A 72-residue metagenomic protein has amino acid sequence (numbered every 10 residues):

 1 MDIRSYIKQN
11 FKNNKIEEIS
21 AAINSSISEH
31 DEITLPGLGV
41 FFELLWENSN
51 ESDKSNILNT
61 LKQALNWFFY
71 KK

Functional and structural regions predicted by a protein language model:
M1, D31-L38: Short acidic alpha-helix initiation/capping motifs at coil-to-helix transition points, especially at protein N-termini
M1, S55-K72: Charged low-complexity stretches with an acidic bias
M1-E29: N-terminal acidic leader/helix
N10-F11, S26, L45-N48, L61-A64: Generic structural signal for hydrophobic core residues of well-folded globular domains
F11, F41-F42, F68-F69: Phenylalanine-focused residue identity feature
K12-I16, E32-L35, N50-K54: Alpha-helix boundary/capping and short turn/kink residues
H30-T34, W46-N50, L65-K72: Short amphipathic alpha-helical patches
G37-T60: Short, charge-rich amphipathic interface segments used for partner binding and complex assembly
